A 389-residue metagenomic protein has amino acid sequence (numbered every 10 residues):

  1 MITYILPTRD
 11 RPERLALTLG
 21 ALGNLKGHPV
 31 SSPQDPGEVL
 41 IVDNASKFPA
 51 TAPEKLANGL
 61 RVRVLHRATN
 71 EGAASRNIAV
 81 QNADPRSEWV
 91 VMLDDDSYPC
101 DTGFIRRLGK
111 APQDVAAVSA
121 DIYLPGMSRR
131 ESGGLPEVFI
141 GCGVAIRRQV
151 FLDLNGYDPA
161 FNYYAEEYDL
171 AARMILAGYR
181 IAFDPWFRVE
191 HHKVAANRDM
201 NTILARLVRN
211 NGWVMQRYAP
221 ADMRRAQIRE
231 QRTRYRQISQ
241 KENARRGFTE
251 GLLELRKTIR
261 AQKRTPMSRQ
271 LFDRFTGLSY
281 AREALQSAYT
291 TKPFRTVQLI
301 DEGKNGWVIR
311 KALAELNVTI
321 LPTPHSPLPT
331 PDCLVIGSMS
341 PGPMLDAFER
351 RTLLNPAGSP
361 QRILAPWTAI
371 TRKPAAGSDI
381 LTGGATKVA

Functional and structural regions predicted by a protein language model:
R11-S32: Short, well-formed alpha-helical segments that are part of the catalytic scaffolds of diverse glycosyltransferases
A21, L40-A52, S97-Y98: A conserved acidic beta->alpha catalytic loop
V64-P85: Glycine-rich, basic loop-to-helix element that forms the pyrophosphate-binding segment of sugar-nucleotide handling
S87-Y98: Short beta-strand-to-loop acidic/aromatic patch adjacent to the donor-nucleotide binding site
S97-E131: Conserved donor NDP-sugar-binding/catalytic core segment of glycosyltransferases
G143-I146, V150-N155, A160-R188: A short, conserved alpha-helix in the catalytic core of glycosyltransferases
A177-Y179, D184-T202, W213-V214: Active-site donor/metal-binding and catalytic loop motifs of nucleotide-sugar-dependent glycosylation enzymes
R224-A288, K292-P293: Non-catalytic, C-terminal membrane-associated alpha-helical segments of glycosyltransferases
